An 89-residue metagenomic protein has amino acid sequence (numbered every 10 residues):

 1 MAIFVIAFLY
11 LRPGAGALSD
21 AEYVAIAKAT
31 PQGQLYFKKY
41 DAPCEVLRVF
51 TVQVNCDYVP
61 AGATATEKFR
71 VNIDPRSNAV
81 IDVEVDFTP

Functional and structural regions predicted by a protein language model:
M1-Y10: Hydrophobic membrane-insertion alpha-helices, especially the h-region of bacterial N-terminal signal peptides
A2-I3, A21, S77-V80: Low-complexity, intrinsically disordered short peptide segments enriched in small/polar/basic residues
G14-L47: Short, non-transmembrane alpha-helical segments in secretory-pathway proteins
L35-D86: Exposed beta-strand-loop-beta-strand "reactive/processing" segments of non-cytosolic proteins
